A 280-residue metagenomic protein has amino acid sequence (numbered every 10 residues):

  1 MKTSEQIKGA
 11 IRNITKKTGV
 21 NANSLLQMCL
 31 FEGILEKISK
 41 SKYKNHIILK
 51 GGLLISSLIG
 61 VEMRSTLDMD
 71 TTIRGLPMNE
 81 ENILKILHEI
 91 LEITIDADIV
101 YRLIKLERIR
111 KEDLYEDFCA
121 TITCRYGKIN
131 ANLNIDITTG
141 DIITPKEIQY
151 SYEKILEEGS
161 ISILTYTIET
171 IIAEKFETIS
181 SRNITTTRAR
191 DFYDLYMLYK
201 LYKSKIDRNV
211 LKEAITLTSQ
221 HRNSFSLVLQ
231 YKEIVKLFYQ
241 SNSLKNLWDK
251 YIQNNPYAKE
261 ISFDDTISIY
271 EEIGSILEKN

Functional and structural regions predicted by a protein language model:
M1-I47, S56-S65, M69-N280: Structured mid-to-C-terminal alpha-helical surface segments
